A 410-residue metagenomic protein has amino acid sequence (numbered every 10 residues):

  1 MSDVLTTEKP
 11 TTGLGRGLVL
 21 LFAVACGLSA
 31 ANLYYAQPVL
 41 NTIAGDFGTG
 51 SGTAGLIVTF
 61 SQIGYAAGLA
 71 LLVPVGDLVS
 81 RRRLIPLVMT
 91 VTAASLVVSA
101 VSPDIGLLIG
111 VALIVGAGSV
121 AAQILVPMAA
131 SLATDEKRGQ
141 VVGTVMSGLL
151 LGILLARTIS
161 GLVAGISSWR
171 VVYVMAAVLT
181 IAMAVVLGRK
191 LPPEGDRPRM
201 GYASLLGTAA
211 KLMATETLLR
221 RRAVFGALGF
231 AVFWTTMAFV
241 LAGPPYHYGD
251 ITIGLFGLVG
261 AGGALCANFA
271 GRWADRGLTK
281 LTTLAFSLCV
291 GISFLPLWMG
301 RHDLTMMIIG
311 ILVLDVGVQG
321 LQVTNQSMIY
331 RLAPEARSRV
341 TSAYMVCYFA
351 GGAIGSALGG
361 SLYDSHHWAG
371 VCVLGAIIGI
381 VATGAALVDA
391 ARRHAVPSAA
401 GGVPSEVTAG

Functional and structural regions predicted by a protein language model:
L5-G13, L191-A223: Juxtamembrane intracellular "pre-TM" segments in multi-pass secondary transporters
A67-I105: Conserved MFS/SLC helix-loop-helix module at the cytosolic interface between two early adjacent transmembrane helices
L69-S80, L265-T279, Y363: Helix-to-loop junctions at the C-terminal end of transmembrane segments in multipass secondary transporters
R83-V97, A177, L281-L295, A376: Structural signature of the two symmetry-related core transmembrane helices
L107, K137, G143-P192: Helix-loop-helix hairpin linking two adjacent transmembrane segments in secondary transporters
V111-L149: Cytoplasmic helix-loop-helix junction between adjacent transmembrane helices in 12-TM secondary transporters
A121-A133, G320-A333: Intracellular juxtamembrane helix-capping segments at the cytosolic ends of symmetry-related transmembrane helices
K280-N325: C-terminal transmembrane helical hairpin of 12-TM major facilitator-type secondary transporters
